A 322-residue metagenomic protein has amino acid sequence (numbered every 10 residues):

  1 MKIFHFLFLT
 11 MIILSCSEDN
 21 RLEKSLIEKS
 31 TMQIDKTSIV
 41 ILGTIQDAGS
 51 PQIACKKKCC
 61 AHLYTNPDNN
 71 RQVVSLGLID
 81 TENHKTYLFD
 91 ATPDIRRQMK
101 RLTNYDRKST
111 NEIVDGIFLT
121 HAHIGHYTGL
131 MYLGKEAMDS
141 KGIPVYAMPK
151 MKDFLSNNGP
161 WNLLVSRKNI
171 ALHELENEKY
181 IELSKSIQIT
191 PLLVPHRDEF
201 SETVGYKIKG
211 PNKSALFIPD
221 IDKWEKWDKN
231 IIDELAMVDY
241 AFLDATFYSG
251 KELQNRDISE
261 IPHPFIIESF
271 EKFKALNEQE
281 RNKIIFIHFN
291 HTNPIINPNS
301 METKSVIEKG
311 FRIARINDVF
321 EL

Functional and structural regions predicted by a protein language model:
M1-L9: Sec-dependent signal peptide recognition, specifically the positively charged N-region followed immediately by
L14-S15: C-terminal motif of bacterial Sec signal peptides marking the signal peptidase cleavage site
L22-S109, L172-E234, V319-L322: Core dinuclear metal-dependent hydrolase active-site scaffold
I34-D35, K141, V165-A171, S184-I187 (+1 more regions): A short helix-to-beta-strand connector/capping loop
Q72, I79-L88, T92-Y146, D239: Active-site metal-binding motif and surrounding structural segment of the metallo-beta-lactamase
E112, G125, K168, K185-I187 (+3 more regions): Structured loop/turn residues at beta-strand edges in well-structured enzyme cores
K150-G159: A short, active-site helix/loop in glycosyltransferases that binds the activated sugar's phosphate group
N212-S214, I221-D318: Cap/insert and terminal regions of metallo-dependent hydrolase folds
